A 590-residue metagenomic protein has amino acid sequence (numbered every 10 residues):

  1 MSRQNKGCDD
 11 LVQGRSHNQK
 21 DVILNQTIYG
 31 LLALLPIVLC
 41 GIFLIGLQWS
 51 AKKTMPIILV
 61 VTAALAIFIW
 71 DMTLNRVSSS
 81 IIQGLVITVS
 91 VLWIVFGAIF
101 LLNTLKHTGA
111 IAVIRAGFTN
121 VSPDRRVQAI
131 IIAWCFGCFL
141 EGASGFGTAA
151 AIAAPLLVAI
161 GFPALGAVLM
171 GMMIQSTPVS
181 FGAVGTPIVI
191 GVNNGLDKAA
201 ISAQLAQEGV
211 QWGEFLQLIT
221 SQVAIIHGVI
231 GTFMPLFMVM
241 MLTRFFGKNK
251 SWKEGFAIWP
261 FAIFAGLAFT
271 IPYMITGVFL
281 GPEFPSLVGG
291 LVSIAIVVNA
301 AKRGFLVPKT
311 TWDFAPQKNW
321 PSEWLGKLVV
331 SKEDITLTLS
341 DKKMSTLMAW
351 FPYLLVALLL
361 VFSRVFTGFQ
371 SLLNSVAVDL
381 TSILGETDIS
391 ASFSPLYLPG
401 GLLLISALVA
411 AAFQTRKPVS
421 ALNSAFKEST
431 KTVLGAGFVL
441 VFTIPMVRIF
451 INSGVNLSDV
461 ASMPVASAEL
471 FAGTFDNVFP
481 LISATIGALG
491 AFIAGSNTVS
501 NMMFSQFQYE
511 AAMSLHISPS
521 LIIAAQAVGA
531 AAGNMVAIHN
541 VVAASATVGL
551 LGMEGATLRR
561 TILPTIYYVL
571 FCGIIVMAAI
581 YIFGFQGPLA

Functional and structural regions predicted by a protein language model:
I23-Y29, Q48-K52, S78-T88, L218-I226 (+4 more regions): Interfacial loop-to-helix junctions that mark the boundaries of transmembrane helices in multi-pass membrane
L32-I42, W49-W70, L92-A98, G266 (+5 more regions): Hydrophobic mid-bilayer segments of alpha-helices in multi-pass membrane transport proteins, especially secondary
S78-V86, V91-P163, V168-L169, R416-A511: Membrane-embedded alpha-helical segments and adjacent helix-loop junctions characteristic of multi-pass solute
T104-H107, G185-A200, T367-N374, F442-M463 (+1 more regions): Extracellular/periplasmic helix-exit of transmembrane alpha-helices
R126-C138, A164-T177, I190, Q204-P235 (+3 more regions): Alpha-helical transmembrane segments of multi-pass membrane proteins
S180-G266, T270-N319, V528-A590: Juxtamembrane and boundary regions of transmembrane helices in multi-pass small-molecule transporters and channels
P187-L218, V455-D476, M503-F507, L515: Membrane-interface interhelical connector segments
G289, N319-I486: Transmembrane helical segments that form the transport core of multi-pass membrane transport proteins
